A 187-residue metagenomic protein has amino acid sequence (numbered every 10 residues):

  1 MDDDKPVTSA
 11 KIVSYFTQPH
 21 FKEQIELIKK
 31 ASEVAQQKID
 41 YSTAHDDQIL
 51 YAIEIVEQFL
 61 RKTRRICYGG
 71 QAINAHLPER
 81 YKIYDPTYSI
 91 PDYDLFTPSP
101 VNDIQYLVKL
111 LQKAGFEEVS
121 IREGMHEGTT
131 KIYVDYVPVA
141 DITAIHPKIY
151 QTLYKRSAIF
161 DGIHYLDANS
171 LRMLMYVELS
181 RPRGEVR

Functional and structural regions predicted by a protein language model:
M1-Y51: N-terminal regions immediately upstream of nucleotidyltransferase
D2-P6, M175, R187: Low-complexity, serine/threonine/proline-enriched polar segments
H20, S89, L111-Q112, F116-E118 (+1 more regions): Short linear motifs embedded in intrinsically disordered, charge-biased segments
I49-V101: Active-site nucleotide-donor binding segment shared across nucleotidyl transfer reactions
V101-V108: Short, conserved charged micro-motifs
L110-Q151: Conserved catalytic core of two-metal-ion nucleotidyltransferases
Q151-G184: Phosphate-handling catalytic interfaces
